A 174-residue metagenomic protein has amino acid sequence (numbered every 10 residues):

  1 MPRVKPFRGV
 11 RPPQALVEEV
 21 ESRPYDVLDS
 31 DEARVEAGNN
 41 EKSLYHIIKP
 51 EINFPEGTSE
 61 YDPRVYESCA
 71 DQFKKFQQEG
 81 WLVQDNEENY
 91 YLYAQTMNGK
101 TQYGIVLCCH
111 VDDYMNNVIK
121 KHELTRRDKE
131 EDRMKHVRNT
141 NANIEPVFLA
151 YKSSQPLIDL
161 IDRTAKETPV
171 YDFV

Functional and structural regions predicted by a protein language model:
M1-V174: A cross-family signal for N-terminal binding/gating loops and helix N-caps that shape access to the active site
